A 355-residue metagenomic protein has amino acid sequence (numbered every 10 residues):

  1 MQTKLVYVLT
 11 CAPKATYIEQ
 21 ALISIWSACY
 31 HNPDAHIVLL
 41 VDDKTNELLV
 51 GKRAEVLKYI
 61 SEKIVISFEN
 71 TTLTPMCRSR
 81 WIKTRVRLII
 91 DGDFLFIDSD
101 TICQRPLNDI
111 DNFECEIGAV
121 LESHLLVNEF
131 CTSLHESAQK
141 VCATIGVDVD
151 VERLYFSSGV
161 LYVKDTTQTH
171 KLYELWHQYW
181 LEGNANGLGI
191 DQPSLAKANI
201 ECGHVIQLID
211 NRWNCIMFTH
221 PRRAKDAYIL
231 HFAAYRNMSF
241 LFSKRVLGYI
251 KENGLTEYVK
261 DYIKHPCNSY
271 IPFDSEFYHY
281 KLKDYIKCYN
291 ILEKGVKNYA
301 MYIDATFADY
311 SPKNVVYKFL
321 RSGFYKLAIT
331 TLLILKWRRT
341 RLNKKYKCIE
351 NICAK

Functional and structural regions predicted by a protein language model:
M1-K355: Glycosyltransferase catalytic domains, chiefly GT-A lineage
